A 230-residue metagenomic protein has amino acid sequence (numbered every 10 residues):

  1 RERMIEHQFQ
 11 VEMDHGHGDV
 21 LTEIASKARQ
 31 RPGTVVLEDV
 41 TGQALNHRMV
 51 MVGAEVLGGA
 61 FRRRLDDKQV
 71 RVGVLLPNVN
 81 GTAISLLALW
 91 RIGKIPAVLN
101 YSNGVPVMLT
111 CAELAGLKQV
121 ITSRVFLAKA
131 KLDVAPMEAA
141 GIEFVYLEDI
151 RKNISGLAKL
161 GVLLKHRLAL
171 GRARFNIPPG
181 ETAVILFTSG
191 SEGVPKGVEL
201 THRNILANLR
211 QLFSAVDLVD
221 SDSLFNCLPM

Functional and structural regions predicted by a protein language model:
I5, T22-H47, R64, E138 (+2 more regions): AMP-dependent adenylate-forming
A25, N80-N100, M108-L109, L212-S214: Hydrophobic alpha-helical segments in the ANL/AMP-binding
P32-G33, F144-L147, R151-F187, V194 (+1 more regions): Conserved pre-ATP/AMP-binding loop-to-beta segment of ANL
V35-L87, G104-L109, L160-H166, N176 (+1 more regions): Conserved AMP-binding/adenylate-forming core of the ANL superfamily
V72, L89, V120, T182 (+2 more regions): Conserved S/T- and glycine-rich ATP-binding loop of Class I adenylate-forming
V72-V74, A215-M230: Conserved AMP-binding loop of ANL adenylate-forming enzymes
L76-V79, N100, E181, C227-M230: Conserved AMP-binding
R91-L160, R172: Structural core segment of the AMP-binding/adenylate-forming
